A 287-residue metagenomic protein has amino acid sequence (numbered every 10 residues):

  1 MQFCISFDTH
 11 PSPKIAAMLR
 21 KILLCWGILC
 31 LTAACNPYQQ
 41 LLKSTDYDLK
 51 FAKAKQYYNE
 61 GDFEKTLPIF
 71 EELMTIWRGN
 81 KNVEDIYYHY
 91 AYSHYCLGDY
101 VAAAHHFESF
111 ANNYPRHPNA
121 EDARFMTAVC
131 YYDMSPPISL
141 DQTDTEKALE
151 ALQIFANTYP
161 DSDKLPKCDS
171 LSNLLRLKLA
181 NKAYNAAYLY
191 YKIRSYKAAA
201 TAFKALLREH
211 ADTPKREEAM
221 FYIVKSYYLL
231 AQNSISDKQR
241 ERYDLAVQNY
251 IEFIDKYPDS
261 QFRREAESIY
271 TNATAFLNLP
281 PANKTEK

Functional and structural regions predicted by a protein language model:
M1-M18: N-terminal secretory signal peptides that target proteins for export/translocation
I5, L19-I22, L31-K287: Acidic, polar-rich low-complexity tracts and alpha-helical solenoid repeat scaffolds
L24-W26: Sec-dependent N-terminal signal peptides
